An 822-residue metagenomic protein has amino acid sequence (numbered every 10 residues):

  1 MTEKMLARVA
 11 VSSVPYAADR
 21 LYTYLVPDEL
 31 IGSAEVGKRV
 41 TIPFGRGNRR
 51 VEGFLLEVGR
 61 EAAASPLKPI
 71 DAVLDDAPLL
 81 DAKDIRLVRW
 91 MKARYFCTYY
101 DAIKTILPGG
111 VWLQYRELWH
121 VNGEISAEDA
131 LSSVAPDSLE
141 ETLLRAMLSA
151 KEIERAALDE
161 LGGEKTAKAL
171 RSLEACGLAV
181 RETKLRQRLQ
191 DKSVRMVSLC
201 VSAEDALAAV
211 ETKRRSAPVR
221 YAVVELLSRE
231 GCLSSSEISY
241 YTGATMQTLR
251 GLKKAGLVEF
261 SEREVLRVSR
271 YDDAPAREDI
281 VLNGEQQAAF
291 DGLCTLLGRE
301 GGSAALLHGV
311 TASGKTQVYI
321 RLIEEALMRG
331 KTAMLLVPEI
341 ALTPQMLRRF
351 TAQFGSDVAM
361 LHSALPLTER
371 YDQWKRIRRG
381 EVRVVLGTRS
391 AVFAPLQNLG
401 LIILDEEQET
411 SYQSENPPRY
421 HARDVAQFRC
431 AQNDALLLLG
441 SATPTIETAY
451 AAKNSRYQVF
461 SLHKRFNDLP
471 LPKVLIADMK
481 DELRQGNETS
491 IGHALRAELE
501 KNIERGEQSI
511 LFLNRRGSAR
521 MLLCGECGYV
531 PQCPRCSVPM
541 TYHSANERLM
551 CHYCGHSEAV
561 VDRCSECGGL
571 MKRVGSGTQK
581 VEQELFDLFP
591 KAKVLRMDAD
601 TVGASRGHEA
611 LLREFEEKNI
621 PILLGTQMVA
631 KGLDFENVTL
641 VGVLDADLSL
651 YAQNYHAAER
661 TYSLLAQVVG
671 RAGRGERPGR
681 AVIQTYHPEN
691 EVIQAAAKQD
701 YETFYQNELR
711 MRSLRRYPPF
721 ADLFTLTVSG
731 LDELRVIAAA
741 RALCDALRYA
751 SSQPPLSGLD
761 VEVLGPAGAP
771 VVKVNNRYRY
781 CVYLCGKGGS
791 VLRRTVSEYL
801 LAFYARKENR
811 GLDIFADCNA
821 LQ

Functional and structural regions predicted by a protein language model:
M1-S441, T448, K453-L469, Y783 (+2 more regions): Accessory, non-ATPase domains that flank or precede helicase/AAA+ motor cores in DNA-metabolism machines
R39, L759-G788: Short, intrinsically disordered low-complexity segments
F96-T105, V180-K184, I510, T541-Y542 (+4 more regions): Active-site phosphate-binding and catalytic loops of NTP-dependent enzymes
D273-C294, R299-I737, A767-V772, C781-V782 (+1 more regions): Inter-lobe coupling/hinge segments of SF2-like helicase ATPases
E702-T703, E708-R710, L747-R748, G789 (+1 more regions): Surface-exposed amphipathic alpha-helical segments in non-transmembrane regions that serve as interaction surfaces
L734-Y749: Extracytoplasmic/periplasmic
A750-A769, R810-D817: Short beta-strand elements
